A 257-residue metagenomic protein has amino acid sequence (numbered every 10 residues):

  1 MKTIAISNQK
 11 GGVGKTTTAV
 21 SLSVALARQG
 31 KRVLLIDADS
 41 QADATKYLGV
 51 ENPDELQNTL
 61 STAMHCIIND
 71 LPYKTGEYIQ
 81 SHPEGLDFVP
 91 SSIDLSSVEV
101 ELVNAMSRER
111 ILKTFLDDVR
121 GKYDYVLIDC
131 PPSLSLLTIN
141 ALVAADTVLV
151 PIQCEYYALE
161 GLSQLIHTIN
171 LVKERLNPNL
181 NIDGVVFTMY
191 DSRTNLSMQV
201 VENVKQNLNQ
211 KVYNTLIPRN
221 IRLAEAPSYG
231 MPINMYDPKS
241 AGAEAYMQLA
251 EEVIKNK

Functional and structural regions predicted by a protein language model:
M1-K257: P-loop NTP-binding core
